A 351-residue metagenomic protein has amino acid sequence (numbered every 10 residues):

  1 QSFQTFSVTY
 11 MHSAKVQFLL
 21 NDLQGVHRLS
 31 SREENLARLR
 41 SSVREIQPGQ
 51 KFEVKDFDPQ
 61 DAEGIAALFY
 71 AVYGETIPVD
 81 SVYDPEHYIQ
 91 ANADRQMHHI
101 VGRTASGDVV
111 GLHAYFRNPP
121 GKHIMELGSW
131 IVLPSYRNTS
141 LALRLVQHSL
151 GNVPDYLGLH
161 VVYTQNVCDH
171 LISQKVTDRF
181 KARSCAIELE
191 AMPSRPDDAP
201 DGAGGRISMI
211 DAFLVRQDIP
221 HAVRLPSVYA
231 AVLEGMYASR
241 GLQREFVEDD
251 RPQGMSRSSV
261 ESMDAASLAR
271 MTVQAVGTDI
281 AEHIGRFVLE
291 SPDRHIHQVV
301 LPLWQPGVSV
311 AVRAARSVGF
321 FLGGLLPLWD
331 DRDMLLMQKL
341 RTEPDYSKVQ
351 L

Functional and structural regions predicted by a protein language model:
Q1, K175-T177, A315: Conserved active-site tyrosine of GNAT-family acetyltransferases
Q1, V132, N138-V153, V162-T164 (+1 more regions): Conserved acetyl-CoA-binding loop-helix of GNAT-fold acetyltransferases
F3-F18, S41, Y163-Q165, D178-D201 (+1 more regions): Conserved catalytic-core motifs of GNAT/GCN5-like acyltransferases
F3-F6, V153-V167, R294-P302: Conserved GNAT acetyl-CoA-binding A-motif
Y10-S30, M192-P226, D331-L351: C-terminal "cap" of GNAT-fold acetyltransferases
K15-Q60: Conserved N-terminal entry element of GNAT/NAT acetyltransferase domains
G49, D56-P134, V260-A265, G277 (+3 more regions): A conserved beta-strand-loop-helix scaffold within acyl/acetyltransferase catalytic domains
A230-L328: Non-catalytic interaction/regulatory modules that flank or connect domains
